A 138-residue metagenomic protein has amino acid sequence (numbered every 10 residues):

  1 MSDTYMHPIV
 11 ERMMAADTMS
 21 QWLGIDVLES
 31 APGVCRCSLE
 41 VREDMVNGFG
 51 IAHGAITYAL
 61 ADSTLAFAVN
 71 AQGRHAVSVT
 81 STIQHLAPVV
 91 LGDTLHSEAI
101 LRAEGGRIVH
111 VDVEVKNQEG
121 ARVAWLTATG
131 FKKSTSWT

Functional and structural regions predicted by a protein language model:
M1-S38, R42-E43: Non-catalytic linker/capping segments at the edges of enzyme domains
M1-T4, V89-L91, H96, I100-T138: HotDog/MaoC-like acyl-thioester-processing domains
Y5, S38-T64: Hot-dog-fold acyl-thioester-processing enzymes
M14, T18, W22, N47-A59 (+3 more regions): Residues at secondary-structure transition points
Q21-L23, G33-C35, G54, H75-S81 (+3 more regions): A generic structural signal for short beta-strands and their flanking turns/coil linkers
L39-V41, H85, K132: Hydrophobic residues in beta-strands and at strand termini
A66-L95, L101: Hydrophobic beta-strand-centered segment that forms part of the acyl-chain substrate-binding groove
